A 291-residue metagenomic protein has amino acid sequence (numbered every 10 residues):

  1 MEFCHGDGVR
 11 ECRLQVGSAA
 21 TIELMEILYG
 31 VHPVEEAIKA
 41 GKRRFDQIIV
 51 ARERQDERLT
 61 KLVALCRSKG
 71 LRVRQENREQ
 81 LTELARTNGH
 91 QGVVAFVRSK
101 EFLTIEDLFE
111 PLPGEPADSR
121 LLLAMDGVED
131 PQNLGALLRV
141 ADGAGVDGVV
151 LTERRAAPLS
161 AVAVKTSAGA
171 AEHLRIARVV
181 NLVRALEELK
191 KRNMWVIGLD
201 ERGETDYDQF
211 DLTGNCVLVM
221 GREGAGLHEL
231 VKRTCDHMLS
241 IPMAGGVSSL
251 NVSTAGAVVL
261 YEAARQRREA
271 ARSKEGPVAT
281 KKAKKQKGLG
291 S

Functional and structural regions predicted by a protein language model:
H5, R10, L14-P113, G276-S291: N-terminal positively charged helical leader segments and presequences
E36, R43, V50, P113-T205 (+1 more regions): RNA substrate-binding interface of SAM-dependent RNA methyltransferases
R67, L186-K190, A264: Surface-exposed amphipathic alpha-helices with a cationic face
R72-E76, A177, L239: General small-molecule cofactor/ligand-binding pocket signal
R74, G148-T152, S240: Short hydrophobic alpha-helical runs that function as membrane-insertion/retention elements
Q132-A136, L227, V252: Short glycine/serine/threonine-rich phosphate/pyrophosphate-binding segments that cradle anionic phosphate groups
V164-A170, E229-S291: Structured adenosyl-cofactor binding patch, chiefly the S-adenosyl-L-methionine
I197-N251: Active-site/ligand-binding-proximal alpha/beta "capping" segment
